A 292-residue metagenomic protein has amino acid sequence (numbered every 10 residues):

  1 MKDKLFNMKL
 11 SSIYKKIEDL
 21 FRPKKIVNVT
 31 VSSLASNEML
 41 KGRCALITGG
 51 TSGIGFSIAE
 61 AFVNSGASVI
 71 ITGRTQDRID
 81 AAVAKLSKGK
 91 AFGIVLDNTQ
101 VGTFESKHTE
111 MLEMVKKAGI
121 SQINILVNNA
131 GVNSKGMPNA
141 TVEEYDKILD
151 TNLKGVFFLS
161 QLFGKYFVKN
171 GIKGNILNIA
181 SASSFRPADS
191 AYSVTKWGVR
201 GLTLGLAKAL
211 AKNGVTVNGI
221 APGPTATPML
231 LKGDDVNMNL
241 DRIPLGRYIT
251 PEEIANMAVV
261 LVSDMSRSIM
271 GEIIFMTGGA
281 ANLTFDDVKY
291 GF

Functional and structural regions predicted by a protein language model:
I13, I17, I26-S32, M270-F292: Short C-terminal tail/terminal secondary-structure segment of NAD(P)H-dependent dehydrogenase/reductase domains
C44, T51-S52, T75: Conserved glycine-rich cofactor-binding loop
G136-L149, N239: Substrate-binding pocket helix/loop in short-chain dehydrogenase/reductase
S160, T195, T203: Active-site helix of classical SDR
S181: Residue(s) in the substrate-gating loop at a strand-loop-helix junction that position the organic substrate next
A211, T216, I269-G271: Short, small/polar-rich loop/turn modules that mediate ligand/substrate recognition or access, typified
Y248-M276, A281-N282: C-terminal substrate-recognition "lid" of short-chain dehydrogenase/reductases
